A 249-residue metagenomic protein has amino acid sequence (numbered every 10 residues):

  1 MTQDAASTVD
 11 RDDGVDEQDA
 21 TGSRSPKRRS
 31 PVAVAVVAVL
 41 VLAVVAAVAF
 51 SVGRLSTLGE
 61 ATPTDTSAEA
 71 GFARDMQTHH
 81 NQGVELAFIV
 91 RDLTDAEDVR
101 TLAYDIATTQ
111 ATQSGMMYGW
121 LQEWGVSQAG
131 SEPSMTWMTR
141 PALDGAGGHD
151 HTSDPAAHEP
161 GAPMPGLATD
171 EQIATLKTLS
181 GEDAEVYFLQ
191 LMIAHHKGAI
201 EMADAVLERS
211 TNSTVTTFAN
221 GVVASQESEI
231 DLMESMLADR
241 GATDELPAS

Functional and structural regions predicted by a protein language model:
M1-S30, L58-A61: Terminal targeting segments of Actinobacterial cell-envelope proteins
S25-S249: All-alpha RGS (Regulator of G-protein Signaling) helical domain and cognate RGS-like helical scaffolds
